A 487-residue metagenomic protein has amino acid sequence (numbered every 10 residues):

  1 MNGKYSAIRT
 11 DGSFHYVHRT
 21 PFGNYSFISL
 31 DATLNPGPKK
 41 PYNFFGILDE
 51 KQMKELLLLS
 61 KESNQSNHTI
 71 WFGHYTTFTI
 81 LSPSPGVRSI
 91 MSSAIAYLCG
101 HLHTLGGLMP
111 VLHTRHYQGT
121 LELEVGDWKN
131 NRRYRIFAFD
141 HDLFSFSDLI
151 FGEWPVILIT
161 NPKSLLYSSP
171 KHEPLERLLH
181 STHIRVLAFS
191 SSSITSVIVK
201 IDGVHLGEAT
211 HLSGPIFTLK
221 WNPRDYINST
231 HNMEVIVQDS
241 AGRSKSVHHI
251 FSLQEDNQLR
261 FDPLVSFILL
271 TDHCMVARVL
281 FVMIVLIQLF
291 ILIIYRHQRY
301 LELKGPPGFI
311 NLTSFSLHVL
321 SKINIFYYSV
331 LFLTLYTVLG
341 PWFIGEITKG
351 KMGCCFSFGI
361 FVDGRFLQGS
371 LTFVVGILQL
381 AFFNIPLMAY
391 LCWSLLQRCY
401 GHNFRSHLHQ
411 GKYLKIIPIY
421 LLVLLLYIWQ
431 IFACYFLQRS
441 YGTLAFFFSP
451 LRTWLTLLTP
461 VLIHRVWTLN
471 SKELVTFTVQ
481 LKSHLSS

Functional and structural regions predicted by a protein language model:
M1-H68, S82-A96, G100-L149: Extended active-site neighborhood of metal-dependent phosphoesterases/phosphodiesterases
Y16, T20-P21, L105-L206, T218-S252 (+1 more regions): Binuclear metal-dependent phosphoesterase catalytic core
G73-T76: Short, well-ordered beta-to-alpha junction loops that form the rim of enzyme active sites and present histidine/acidic
P155-P162, H249-I294: Low-complexity, Pro/Ser/Thr- and charge-rich linker/hinge segments at domain boundaries
E208-G214: Short beta-strand segments within Ig-like beta-sandwich modules, predominantly Fibronectin type-III
A277-S487: Alpha-helical transmembrane segments of integral membrane proteins
